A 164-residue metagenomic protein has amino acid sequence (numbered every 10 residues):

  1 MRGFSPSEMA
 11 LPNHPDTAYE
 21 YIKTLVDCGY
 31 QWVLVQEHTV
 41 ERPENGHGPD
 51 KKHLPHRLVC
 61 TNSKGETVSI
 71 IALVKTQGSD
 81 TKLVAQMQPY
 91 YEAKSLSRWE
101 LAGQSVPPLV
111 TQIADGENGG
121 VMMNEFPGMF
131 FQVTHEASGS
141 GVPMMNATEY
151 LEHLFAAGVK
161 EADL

Functional and structural regions predicted by a protein language model:
M1-T67, P107, I113-A114, G120-M122: Gly/Pro-rich turn-and-neighbor structural signature
P49-D80, Q88-L164: Active-site and substrate-binding clefts of carbohydrate-active enzymes
